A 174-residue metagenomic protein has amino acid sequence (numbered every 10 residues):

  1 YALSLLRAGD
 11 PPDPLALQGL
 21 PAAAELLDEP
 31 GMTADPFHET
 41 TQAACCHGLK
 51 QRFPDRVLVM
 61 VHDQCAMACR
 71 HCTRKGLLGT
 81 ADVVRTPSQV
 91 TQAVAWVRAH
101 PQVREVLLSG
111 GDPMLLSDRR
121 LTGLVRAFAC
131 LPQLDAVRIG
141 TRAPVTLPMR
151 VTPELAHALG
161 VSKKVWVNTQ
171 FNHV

Functional and structural regions predicted by a protein language model:
Y1-Q51: Flexible, acidic/Gly-rich N-terminal and inter-domain linker regions that tether and position cofactor-handling modules
A2, C69, I139: Conserved, mostly hydrophobic/aromatic
Q42-R74: N-terminal pre-triad scaffold of radical SAM enzymes
C45, M60, Q92-W96, S109 (+1 more regions): Short, hydrophobic/aromatic alpha-helical segments in well-folded domains
H62, V94, T122-A129, A156: Short, well-ordered alpha-helical packing segments
T73-V90, P101-V151, K163-V174: Core AdoMet radical
A99, A156-S162: Acidic (Asp/Glu)-rich catalytic clusters
